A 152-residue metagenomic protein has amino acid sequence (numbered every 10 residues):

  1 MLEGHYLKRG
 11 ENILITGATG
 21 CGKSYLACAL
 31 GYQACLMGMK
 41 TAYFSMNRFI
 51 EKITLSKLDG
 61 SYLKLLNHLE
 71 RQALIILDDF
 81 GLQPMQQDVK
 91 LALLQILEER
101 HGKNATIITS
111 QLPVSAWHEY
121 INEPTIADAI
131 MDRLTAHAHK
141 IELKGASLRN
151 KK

Functional and structural regions predicted by a protein language model:
M1-R71: Conserved P-loop
K40, R48-S56, G60-R71, F80-K152: Replace "adjacent to P-loop NTPase cores in ATP/GTP-dependent enzymes" with "adjacent to NTP-binding cores
L74: Walker B motif beta-strand of ABC-family P-loop ATPases
